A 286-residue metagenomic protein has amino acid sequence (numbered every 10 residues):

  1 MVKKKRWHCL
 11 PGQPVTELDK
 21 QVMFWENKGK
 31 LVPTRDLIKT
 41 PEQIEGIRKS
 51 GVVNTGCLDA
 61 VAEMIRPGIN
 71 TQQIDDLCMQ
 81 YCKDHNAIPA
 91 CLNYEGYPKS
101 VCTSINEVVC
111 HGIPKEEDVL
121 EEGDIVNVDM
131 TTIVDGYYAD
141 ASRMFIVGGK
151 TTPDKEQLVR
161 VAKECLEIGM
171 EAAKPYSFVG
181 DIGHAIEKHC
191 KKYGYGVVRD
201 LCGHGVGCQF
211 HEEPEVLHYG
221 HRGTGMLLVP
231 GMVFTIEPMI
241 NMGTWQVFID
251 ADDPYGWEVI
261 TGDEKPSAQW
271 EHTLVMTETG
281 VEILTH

Functional and structural regions predicted by a protein language model:
M1-H286: Active-site neighborhoods and metal-handling regions in enzymes and metal-associated proteins
